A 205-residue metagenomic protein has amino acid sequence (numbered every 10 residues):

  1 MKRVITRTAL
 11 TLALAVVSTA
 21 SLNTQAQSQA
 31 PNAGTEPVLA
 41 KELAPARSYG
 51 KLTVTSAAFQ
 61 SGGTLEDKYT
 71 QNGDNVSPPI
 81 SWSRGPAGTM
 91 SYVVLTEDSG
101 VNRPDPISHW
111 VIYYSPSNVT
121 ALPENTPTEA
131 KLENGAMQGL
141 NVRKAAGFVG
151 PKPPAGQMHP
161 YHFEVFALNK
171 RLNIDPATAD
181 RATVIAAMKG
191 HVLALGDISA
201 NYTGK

Functional and structural regions predicted by a protein language model:
M1-L10: Bacterial N-terminal signal peptides that target proteins for export
A9-A20: Bacterial N-terminal signal peptides
L22-K205: N-terminus-centered regions that define maturation/targeting leaders and the start of the first functional domain
